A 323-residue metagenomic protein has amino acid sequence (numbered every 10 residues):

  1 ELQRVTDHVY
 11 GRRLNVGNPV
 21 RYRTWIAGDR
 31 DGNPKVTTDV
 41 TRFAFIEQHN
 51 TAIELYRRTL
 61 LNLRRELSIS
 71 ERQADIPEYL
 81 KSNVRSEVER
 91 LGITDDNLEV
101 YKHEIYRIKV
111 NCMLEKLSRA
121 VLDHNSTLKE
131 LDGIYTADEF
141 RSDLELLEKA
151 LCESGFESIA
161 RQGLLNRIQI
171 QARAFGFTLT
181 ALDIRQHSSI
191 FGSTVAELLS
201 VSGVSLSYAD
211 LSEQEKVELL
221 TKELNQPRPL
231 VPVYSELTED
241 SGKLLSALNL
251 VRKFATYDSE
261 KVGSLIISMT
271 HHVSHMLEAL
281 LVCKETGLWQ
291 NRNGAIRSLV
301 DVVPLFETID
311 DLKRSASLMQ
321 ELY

Functional and structural regions predicted by a protein language model:
E1-R21, S158: Extended, Lys/Arg-enriched charged tracts that mediate electrostatic binding to polyanionic substrates
R13, G28-R30, V36, Q171-A172 (+2 more regions): Conserved alpha/beta-domain cores
V16-E47, L165, A174, Q186: Amphipathic alpha-helical/coiled-coil segments positioned at domain termini
T38-N62, C283: Extended active-site and interfacial segments that coordinate phosphate-rich ligands in large catalytic machineries
T41-A44, H187-L199, A279-K284, L318-Y323: Short secondary-structure boundary/capping segments
R42, I46-H49, E99, E130-G133 (+6 more regions): Hydrophobic alpha-helical scaffolding
R65-T256: Extended, charge-enriched "interface" segments that sit outside catalytic cores
